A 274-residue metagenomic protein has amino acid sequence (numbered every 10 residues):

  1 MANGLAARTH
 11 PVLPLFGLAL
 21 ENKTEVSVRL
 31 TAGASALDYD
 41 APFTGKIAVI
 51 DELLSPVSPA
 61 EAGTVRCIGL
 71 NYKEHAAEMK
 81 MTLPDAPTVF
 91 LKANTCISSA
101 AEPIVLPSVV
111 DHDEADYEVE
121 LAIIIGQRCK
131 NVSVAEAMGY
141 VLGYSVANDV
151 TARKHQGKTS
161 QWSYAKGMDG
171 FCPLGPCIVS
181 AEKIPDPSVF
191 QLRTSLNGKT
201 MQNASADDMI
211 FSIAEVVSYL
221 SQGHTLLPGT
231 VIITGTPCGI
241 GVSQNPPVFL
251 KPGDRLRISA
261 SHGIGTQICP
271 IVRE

Functional and structural regions predicted by a protein language model:
M1-P87, R257: N-terminal non-catalytic cap/leader segment that marks the start of a structured domain
P11, V28, L91-V105: A glycine-rich (often HGG/GG-containing) alpha/beta subdomain
A48, E52, H75, S108 (+1 more regions): Catalytic-pocket segment enriched in acidic/His residues
L54-V57, A77-K80, V105-A115, C129-E136 (+2 more regions): A generic local secondary-structure boundary/capping motif
T82-A100, A115-Y117, K251-H262: Structural signature of FAD isoalloxazine-binding scaffolds in flavoprotein oxidoreductases
F90, Y117, A122-R128, T225: Short, conserved beta-strand element in jelly-roll/cupin
E120-I124, S145, R193: Residues embedded in well-ordered beta-strands
